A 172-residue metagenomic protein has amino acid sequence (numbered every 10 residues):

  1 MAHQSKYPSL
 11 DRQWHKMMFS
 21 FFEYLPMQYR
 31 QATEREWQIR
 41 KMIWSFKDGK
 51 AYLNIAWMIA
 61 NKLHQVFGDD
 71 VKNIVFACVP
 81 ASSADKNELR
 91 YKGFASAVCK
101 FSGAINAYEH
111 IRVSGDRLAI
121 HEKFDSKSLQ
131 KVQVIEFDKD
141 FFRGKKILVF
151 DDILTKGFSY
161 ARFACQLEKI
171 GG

Functional and structural regions predicted by a protein language model:
M1-V75, R112-R143: Active-site-facing substrate-recognition patch
A2-D11, A161-G172: PRPP-dependent phosphoribosyltransferase catalytic core
V75-E88: Short beta-strand-loop/turn "lid" adjacent to the catalytic site in phosphate-handling enzymes
R90-S96: Charged helix-capping and loop-helix junction motifs
V98, S102, L167-E168: Hydrophobic alpha-helical packing residues
A107-H110: Regulatory and interdomain segments flanking nucleotide-handling catalytic cores in signaling/defense enzymes
F137-D138, K145-V149, R162-L167: Long C-terminal interaction/binding lobes of large macromolecular proteins
T155-K156: Activation segment
